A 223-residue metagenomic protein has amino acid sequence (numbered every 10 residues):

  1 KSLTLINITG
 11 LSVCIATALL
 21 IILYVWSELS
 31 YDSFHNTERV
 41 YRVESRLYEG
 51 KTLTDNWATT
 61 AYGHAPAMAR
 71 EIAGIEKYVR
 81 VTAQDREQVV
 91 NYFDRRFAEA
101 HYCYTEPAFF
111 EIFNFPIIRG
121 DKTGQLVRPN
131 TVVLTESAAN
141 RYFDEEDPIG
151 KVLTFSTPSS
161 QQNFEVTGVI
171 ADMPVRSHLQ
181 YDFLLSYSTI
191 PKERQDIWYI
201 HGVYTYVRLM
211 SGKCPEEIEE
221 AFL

Functional and structural regions predicted by a protein language model:
S2, A73-K77, D147: Glycine-centered tight turns that cap/initiate beta-strands
S2-L29, S33: Short, strongly hydrophobic transmembrane alpha-helices
I8, S12, Y24, H64 (+5 more regions): Structural preference for long, well-ordered alpha-helical segments in enzyme cores
I15-A18, Y31, E71-Y78, N163 (+1 more regions): Phosphate/oxyanion-binding loops and surfaces in catalytic or ligand/nucleic-acid-binding neighborhoods
T17, L126, D147-P148: A short beta-strand-loop micro-motif that forms or neighbors metal/cofactor- and ligand-binding patches at active-site
I22-E87, I200-R208, E219-A221: Membrane-proximal extracellular/periplasmic loop immediately following the first transmembrane helix
R46-W57, R80-A108, I118-V132, F155-F164 (+1 more regions): Short acidic/polar micro-motifs at solvent-exposed secondary-structure junctions
C103-R119, V132-L223: Mid-to-C-terminal secondary-structure elements that act as membrane-proximal/extracytoplasmic interface segments
